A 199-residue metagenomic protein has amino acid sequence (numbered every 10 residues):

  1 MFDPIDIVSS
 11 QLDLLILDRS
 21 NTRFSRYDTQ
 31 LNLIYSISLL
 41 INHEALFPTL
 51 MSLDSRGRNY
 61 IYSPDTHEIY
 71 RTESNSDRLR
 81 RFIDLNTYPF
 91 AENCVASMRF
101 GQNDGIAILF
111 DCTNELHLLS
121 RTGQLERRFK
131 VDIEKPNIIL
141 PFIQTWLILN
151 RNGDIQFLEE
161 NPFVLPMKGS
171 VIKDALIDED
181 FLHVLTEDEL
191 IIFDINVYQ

Functional and structural regions predicted by a protein language model:
M1-D28, N32-S36, F47-R58: Long, acidic/polar, low-complexity amphipathic helices and coiled-coil-like
F2-V8, E44-D54, F90-G101, I133-I143 (+1 more regions): Repeated scaffold domains used in trafficking and secretory/extracellular systems, primarily beta-propellers
V8-S9, D13-L15, D54-S55, E68-I69 (+7 more regions): A generic structural signal for ordered secondary structure
S9, D28, D54, S63 (+9 more regions): Acidic surface patches and DE-rich sequence motifs
I16-T22, I61-H67, F100-G101, I106-T113 (+2 more regions): Conserved beta-strand positions in repeat-built beta-propeller and related beta-rich domains
R23-S38, E68-Y88, T113-K130, N152-K168 (+1 more regions): Surface-exposed loop/turn elements that mediate protein-protein interactions on large endomembrane-trafficking
N32-G105, L109-D111: Acidic, serine/threonine- and glycine-rich low-complexity intrinsically disordered segments that serve as flexible
G169-Q199: Blade-level signature of beta-propeller repeat domains, shared across WD40, Kelch, NHL, RCC1 and BNR/Asp-box propellers
